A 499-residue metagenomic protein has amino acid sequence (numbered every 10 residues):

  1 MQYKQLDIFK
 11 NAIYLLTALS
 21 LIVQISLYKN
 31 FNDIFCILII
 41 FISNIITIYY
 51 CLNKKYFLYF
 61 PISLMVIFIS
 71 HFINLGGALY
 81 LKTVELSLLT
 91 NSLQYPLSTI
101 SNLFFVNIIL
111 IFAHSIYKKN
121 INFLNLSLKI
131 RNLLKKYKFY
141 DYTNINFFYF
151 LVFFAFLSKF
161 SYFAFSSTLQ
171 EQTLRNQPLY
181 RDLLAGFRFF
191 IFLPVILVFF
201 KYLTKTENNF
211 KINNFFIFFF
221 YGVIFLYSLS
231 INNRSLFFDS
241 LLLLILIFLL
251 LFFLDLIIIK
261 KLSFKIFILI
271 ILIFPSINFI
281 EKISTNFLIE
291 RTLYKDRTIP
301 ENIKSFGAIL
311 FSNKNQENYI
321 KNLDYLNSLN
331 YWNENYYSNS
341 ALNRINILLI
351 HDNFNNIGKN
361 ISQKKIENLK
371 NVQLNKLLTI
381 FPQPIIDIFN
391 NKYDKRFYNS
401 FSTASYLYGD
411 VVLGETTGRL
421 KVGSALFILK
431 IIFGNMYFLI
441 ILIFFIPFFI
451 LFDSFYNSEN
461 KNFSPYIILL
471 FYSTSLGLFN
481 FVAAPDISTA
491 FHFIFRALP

Functional and structural regions predicted by a protein language model:
M1-K135, L244, F248-S284, S475-L476 (+1 more regions): N-terminal "leader" segments that precede or initiate the main folded domain
Y3-Y14, F35, K54-F68, T143-F148 (+2 more regions): Membrane-interfacial loop-to-transmembrane alpha-helix junctions, especially the N-terminal start
L16-V23, I42-I46, P194-V198, F219-L226 (+3 more regions): Hydrophobic, membrane-inserted alpha-helices
L27, Y117-I289, L407-G409, G423: Membrane-embedded catalytic interface detector for glycan/lipid assembly enzymes
F41-I48, F192-E207, L439-F455: Hydrophobic, aromatic-rich transmembrane alpha-helices and their immediate juxtamembrane boundary segments
N91-S101, L174-F189, F427-F433: Short aromatic-rich membrane-water interface segments that cap or initiate transmembrane helices in multi-pass membrane
E281-I441: Small-residue-enriched transmembrane helix-hairpin modules in multi-pass membrane proteins
N399-P499: Hydrophobic alpha-helical segments
